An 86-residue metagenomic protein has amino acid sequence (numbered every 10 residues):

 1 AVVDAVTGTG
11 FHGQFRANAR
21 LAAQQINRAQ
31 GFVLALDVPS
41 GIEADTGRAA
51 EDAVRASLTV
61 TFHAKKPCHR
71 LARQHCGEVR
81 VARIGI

Functional and structural regions predicted by a protein language model:
A1-I86: YjeF_N-associated NAD(P)HX repair module
